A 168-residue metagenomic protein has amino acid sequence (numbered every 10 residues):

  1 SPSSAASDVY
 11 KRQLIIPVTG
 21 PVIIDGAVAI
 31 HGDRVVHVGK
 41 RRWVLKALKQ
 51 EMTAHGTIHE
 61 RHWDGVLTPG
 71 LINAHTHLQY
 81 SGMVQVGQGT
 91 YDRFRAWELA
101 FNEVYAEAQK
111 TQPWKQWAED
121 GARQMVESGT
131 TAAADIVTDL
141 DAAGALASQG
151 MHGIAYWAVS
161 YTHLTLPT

Functional and structural regions predicted by a protein language model:
S1-A6, Y10, H163-T168: Single conserved hydrophobic/aromatic residue that forms the stacking wall/gate of nucleotide- or nucleobase-binding
D8-K11, K46-A96, E119, R123-E127: Replace "His-x-His-based motif
R12-Q13, D33: Solvent-exposed loop/turn tips at the surfaces of repeat/solenoid architectures
P17, P69, A106-A108, L166-P167: Proline-centered helix-kink/hinge sites
V18-T68: Histidine-rich, glycine-flanked metal-binding segment
G82-Q116, I154-S160, L164: Active-site gating loops and adjacent loop-to-helix segments of metal-dependent hydrolytic enzymes
V104, K115-Y161: Divalent metal-dependent hydrolysis catalytic cores, especially in the metallo-beta-lactamase
